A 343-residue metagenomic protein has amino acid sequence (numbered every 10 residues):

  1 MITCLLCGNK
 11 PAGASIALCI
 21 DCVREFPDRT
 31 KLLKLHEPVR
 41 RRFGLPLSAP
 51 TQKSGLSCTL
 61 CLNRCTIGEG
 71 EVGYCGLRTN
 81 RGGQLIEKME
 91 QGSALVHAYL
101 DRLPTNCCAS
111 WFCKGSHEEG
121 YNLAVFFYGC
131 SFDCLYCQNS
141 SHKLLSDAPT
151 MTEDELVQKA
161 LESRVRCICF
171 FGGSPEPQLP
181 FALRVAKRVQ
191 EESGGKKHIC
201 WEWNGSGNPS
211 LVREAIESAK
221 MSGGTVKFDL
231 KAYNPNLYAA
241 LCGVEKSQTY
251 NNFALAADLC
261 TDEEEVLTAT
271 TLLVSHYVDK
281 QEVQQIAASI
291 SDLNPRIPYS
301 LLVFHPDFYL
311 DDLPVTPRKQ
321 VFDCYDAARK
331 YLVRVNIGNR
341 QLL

Functional and structural regions predicted by a protein language model:
M1-R41, L45-L47, K53, C58-E69 (+1 more regions): Auxiliary Fe-S-binding modules of radical SAM enzymes
T3, K10, E25-F127, S140-H142: N-terminal [4Fe-4S]-dependent radical SAM core
M89, Y233-L241, E265-T271, Y325-Q341: Short flexible/disordered coil segments
C134-Q138: The canonical Cys-X-X-Cys-His
H142-A148: A short alpha->loop->secondary-structure connector
M151-V315: Conserved AdoMet/S-adenosylmethionine-binding subsite of the radical SAM
